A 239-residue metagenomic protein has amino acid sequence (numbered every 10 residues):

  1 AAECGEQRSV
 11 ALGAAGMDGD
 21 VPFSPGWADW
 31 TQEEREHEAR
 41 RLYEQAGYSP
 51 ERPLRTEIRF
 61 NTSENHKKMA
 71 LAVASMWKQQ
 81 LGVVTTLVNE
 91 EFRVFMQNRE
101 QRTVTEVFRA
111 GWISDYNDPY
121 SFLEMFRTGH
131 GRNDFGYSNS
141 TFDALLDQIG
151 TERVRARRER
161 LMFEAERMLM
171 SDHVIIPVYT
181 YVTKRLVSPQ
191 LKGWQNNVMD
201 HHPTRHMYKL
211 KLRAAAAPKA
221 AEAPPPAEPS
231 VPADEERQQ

Functional and structural regions predicted by a protein language model:
A1-E6, E44-S49, S75-V83, E100 (+4 more regions): Sec-exported extracytoplasmic/periplasmic mature domains
A2-Q45, S63-K68: Structural transition elements
C4-R8, M17, T62-H66, F92-V94 (+3 more regions): Solvent-exposed loop/turn segments at secondary-structure junctions within structured extracellular/periplasmic domains
G5, W27-R35, N61-M69, L87 (+4 more regions): Extracytoplasmic/periplasmic, Sec-exported soluble proteins
M17-H37, Y48-E51, N98-T103, E124-T151 (+1 more regions): Short, solvent-exposed loop/beta-turn-alpha elements that line the ligand-binding surface or hinge of extracytoplasmic
E34, E38-R41, N65-A72, M76 (+5 more regions): Extracytoplasmic/secreted proteins, especially bacterial periplasmic and envelope-associated proteins
Q45-T62, F108-G111, R153-P189: Bilobed periplasmic-binding protein-like "clamshell/Venus-flytrap" ligand-binding domains
M76-R127: Periplasmic binding protein-like
